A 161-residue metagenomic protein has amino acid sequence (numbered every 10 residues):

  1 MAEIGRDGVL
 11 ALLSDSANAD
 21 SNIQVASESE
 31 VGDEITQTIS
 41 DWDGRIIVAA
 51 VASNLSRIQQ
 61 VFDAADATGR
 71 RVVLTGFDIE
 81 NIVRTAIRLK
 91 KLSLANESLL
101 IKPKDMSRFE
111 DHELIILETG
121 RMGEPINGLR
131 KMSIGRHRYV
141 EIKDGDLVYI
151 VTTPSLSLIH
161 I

Functional and structural regions predicted by a protein language model:
M1-Q24, V148: Metallo-beta-lactamase
I4, D20-F109: Binuclear metal-ion centers of metallo-dependent hydrolases, dominated by the metallo-beta-lactamase
A11, R45-I47, R71, E113-I115 (+1 more regions): Residue-level preference for the first positions of well-ordered beta-strands
D15, A49, V151: A cross-family glycoside hydrolase active-site/sugar-binding cleft signature
A19-I23, E124, S155-S157: Short, small-residue-enriched loops and turns at beta-alpha junctions that line or gate enzyme active sites
V51-N54, M122, P154-S155: Short beta->alpha junction loops/turns
T75-G145, Y149-T153: A contiguous, basic/glycine-rich beta-loop/short-helix subdomain that forms a polymer-engagement track
I159-I161: Conserved small/polar residues in nucleotide/adenosyl-binding loops
